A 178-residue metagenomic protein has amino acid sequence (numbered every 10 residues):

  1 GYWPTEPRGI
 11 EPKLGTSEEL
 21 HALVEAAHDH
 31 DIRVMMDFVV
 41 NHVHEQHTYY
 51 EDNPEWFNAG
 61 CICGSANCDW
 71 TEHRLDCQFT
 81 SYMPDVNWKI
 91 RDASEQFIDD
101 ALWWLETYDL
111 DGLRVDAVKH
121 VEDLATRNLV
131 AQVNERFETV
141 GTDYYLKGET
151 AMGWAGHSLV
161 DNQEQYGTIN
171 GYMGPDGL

Functional and structural regions predicted by a protein language model:
G1-M36, T142: Aromatic- and glycine-enriched glycan-recognition loops and surfaces that form the carbohydrate-binding subsites
Y2-E6, I10, V40-L75, L159-I169: Aromatic- and acidic-residue-enriched segments that line the glycan-binding/catalytic groove of carbohydrate-active
Y2-S17, F79-S94, D111-V121: The substrate-binding groove and active-site-proximal loops of carbohydrate-active enzymes, especially glycoside
E11-L14, V40-H42, K119, T150-M152: Short, flexible loop/turn elements at secondary-structure junctions
E18, V43-H44, D123: Short N-terminal helix/helix-N-cap motif within the alpha/beta-hydrolase-1
V24, H28-I32, D99-L102, E106 (+2 more regions): Active-site-proximal helices and loops of the catalytic beta/alpha 8
R33-V43, K147: Outer-envelope exported proteins of Gram-negative bacteria
Y50-Y108, V118: Active-site-adjacent "subsite" loops/lids of carbohydrate-active enzymes
